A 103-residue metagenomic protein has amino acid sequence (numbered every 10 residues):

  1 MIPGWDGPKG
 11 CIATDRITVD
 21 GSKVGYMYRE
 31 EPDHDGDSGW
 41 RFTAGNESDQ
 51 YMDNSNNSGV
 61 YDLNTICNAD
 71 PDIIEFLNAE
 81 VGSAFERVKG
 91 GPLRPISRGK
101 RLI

Functional and structural regions predicted by a protein language model:
I2-D15: Short acidic, Pro/Gly- and aromatic-enriched capping/linker segments at domain boundaries
I2-G4, Q50, I103: Acidic/negatively charged segments and metal-coordination signatures
G7, P32, G36, R101-L102: Amphipathic, positively biased hydrophobic alpha-helical segments used for protein targeting and membrane insertion
V24-R29, F85-R87: Broad, structure-driven detector of short, well-ordered beta-strand segments within folded domains
M27-L77: Acidic, aromatic-enriched beta-alpha/helix-loop junctions
V60-I103: Short, compact, well-ordered microdomains
